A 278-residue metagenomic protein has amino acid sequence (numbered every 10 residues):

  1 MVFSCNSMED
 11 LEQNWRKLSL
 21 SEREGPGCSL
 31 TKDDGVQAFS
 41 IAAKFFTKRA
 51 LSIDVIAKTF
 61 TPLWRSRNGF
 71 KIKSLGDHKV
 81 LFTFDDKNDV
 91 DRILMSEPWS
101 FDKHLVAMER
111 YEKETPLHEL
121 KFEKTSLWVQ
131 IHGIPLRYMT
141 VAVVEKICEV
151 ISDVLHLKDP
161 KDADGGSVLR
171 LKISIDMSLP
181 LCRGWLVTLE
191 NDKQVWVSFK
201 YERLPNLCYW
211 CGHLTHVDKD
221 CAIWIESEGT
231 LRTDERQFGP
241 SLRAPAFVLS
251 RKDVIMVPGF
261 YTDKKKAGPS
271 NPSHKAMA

Functional and structural regions predicted by a protein language model:
M1-N68, G165, R183-A278: Long, low-complexity intrinsically disordered regions
M1-W128, G133-T140, L157-P160, W185: Nucleic acid-contacting regions in RNA/DNA-associated proteins, especially the beta1-alpha1 entry segment
L75-T83, A163-K172, P205: The conserved glycine-aromatic submotif of the RRM
N88, R92, M139-V154, H216-A222: Classical protein tyrosine phosphatase
L105, W128, R170-K172, G184-L186 (+1 more regions): Well-ordered beta-strand positions in beta-sheet-rich domains
I131-G133, I175-M177, Y201-R203, G212: Short, structured patches in soluble enzyme cores that scaffold and shape functional sites
K158-C182: BRCT (BRCA1 C-terminal) domain core and associated BRCT-interaction motifs
